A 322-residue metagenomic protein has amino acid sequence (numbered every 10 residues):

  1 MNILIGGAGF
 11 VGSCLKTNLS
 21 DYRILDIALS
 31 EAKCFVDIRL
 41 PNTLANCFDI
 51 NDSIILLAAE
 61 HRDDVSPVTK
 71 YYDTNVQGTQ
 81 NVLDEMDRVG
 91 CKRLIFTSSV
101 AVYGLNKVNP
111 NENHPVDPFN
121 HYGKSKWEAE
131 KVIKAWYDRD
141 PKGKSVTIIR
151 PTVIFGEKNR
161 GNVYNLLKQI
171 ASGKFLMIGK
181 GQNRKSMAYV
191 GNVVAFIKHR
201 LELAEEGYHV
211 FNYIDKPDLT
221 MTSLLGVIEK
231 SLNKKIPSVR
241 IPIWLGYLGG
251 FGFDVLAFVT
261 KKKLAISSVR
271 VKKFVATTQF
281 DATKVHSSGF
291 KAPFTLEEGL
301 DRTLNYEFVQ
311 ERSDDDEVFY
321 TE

Functional and structural regions predicted by a protein language model:
N2-S20: N-terminal Rossmann NAD(P)H-binding glycine-rich loop of SDR-like oxidoreductase domains
I38-Q77, N81, E85-R88, Y103-K107: NAD(P)H-binding glycine-rich loop region in Rossmannoid oxidoreductase-like domains and their noncatalytic homologs
D73, V108-I154, F175-I178: Catalytic helix-loop patch of NAD(P)-dependent Rossmann-fold dehydrogenases
N81-H121: Conserved Rossmann-fold NAD(P)-dependent oxidoreductase catalytic core, especially the SDR/UDP-sugar
Y103, K144-N165: Flexible, glycine-rich beta-alpha linker
N159-N165, G179-E202, H209-N212: Substrate-positioning beta->alpha
V190, G226, G249-F290: Conserved C-terminal active-site "lid" loop/helix of NAD(P)H-dependent oxidoreductases that clamps the redox cofactor
R200-A265, L300-L304, Q310-E322: Mid/C-terminal beta-alpha module of Rossmann-like enzyme folds, strongest in SDR-family dehydrogenases/epimerases
